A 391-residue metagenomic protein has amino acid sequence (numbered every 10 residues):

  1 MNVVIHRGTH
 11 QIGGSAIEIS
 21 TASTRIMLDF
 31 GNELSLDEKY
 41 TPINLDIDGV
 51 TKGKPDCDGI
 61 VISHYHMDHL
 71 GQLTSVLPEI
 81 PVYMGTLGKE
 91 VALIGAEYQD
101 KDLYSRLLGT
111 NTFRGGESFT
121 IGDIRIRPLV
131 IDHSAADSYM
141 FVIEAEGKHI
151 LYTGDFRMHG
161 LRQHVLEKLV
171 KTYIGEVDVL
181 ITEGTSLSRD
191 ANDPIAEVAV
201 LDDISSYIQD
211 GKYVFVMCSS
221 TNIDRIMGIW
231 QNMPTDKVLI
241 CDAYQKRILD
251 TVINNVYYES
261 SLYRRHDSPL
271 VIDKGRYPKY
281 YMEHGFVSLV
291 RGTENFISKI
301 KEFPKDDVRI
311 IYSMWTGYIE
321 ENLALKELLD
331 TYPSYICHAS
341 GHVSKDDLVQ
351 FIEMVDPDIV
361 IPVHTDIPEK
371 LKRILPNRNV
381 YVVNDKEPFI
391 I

Functional and structural regions predicted by a protein language model:
N2-V61, M67-D224, G228: His/Asp/Glu-rich metal-coordinating catalytic cores of metallo-dependent phosphodiesterases/hydrolases acting on
Q11, P234-T235, H266-I391: C-terminal regulatory/interaction regions
L36, E90-L93, R189, D224 (+3 more regions): Short, charged/polar "capping" segments at the starts of alpha-helices and the immediately preceding loops
H66-D68, K89, R114-G115, Y244-K246 (+2 more regions): Short, polar loop motifs at secondary-structure junctions
I80-E90, I181, V238-R247, I310-M314 (+1 more regions): Short internal beta-strands
P81-T86, L103-L107, K237-C241, Y258-E259 (+2 more regions): Short hydrophobic/aromatic-enriched beta-strand-loop microsegments
I94-L103, Q231-N232, L249-Y257, N322-D330 (+1 more regions): Short, aromatic/basic amphipathic alpha-helical patches
R189-S298, E302-P304, V363: Hard-cation-handling environments
